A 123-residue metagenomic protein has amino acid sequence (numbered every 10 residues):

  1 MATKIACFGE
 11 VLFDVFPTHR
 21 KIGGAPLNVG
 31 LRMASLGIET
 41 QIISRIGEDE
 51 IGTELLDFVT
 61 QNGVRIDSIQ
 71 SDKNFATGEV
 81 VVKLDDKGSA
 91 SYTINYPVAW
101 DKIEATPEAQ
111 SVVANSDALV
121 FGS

Functional and structural regions predicted by a protein language model:
M1-R65: Glycine-rich phosphate/adenosyl-contacting loop at the front of the ribokinase-like
G9-V11, A118-S123: Short beta-strands and strand-loop turn motifs
E39, I43-F121: Conserved N-terminal subdomain of the carbohydrate kinase-like
